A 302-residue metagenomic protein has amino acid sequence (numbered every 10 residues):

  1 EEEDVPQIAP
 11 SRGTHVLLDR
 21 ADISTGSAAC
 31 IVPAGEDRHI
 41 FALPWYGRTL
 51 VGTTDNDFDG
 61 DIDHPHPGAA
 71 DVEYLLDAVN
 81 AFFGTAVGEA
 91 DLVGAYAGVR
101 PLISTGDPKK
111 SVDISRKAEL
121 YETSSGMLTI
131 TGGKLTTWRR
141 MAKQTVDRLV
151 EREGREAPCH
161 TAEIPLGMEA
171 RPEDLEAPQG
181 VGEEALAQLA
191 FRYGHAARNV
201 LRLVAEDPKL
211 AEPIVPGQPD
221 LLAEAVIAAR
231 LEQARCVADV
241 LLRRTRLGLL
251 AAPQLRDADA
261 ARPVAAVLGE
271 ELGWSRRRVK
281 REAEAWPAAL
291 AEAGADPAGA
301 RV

Functional and structural regions predicted by a protein language model:
E2-D4, L18-S24, V32-A34, W45-R48 (+1 more regions): C-terminal accessory subdomains/tails of enzymes that are appended
Q7-H15: Acyl-CoA/ACP chain-elongation machinery
A29: Polynucleotide-recognition surfaces of large bacterial nucleic-acid defense/processing enzymes
